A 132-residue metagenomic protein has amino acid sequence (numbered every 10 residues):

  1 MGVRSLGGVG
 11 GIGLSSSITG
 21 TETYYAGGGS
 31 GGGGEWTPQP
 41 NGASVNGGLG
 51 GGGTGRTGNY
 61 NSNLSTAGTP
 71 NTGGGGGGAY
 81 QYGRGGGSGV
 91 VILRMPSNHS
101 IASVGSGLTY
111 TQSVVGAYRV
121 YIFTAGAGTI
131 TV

Functional and structural regions predicted by a protein language model:
M1-V132: Low-complexity, glycine/proline-biased repetitive segments and flexible coils/loops
